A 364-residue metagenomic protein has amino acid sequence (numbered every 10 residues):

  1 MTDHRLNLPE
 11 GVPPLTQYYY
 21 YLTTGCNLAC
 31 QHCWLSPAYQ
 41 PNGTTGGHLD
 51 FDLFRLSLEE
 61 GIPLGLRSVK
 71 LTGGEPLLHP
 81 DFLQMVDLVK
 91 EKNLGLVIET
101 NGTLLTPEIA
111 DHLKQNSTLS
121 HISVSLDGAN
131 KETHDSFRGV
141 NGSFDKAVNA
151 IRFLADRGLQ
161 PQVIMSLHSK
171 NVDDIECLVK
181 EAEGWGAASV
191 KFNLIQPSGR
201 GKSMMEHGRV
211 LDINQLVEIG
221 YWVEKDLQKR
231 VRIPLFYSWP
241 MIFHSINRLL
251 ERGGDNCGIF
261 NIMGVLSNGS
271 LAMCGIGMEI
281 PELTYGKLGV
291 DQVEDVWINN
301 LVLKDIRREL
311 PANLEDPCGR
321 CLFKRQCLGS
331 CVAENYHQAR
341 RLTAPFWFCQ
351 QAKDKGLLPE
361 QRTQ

Functional and structural regions predicted by a protein language model:
M1-S120: Conserved alpha-helical substructure of the radical SAM core
A38, G74, D127, I195 (+1 more regions): Flexible loop residues that form catalytic and substrate-binding hotspots at small-molecule/glycan-binding clefts
L49, P80, G142, K170-D173 (+1 more regions): Residue-level signal for the nucleotide or nucleotide-sugar donor/cofactor binding architecture
L56-T72, I306, A344-Q364: Short Fe-S-cluster ligation motifs
S125-D127, E132-D291: Radical SAM enzyme [4Fe-4S]-AdoMet core and its adjacent flexible, acidic and glycine-rich loops/tails across
W239-L357: Accessory C-terminal segments flanking Radical SAM cores
